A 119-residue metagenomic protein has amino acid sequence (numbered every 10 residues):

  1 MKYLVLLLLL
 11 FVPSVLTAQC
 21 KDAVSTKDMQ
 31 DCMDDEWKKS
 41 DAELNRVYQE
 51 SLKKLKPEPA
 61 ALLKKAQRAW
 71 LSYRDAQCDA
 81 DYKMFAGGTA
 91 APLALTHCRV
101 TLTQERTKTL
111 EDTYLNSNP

Functional and structural regions predicted by a protein language model:
Y3-P13: Sec-dependent N-terminal signal peptides
L16-P119: N-terminal alpha-helical modules
